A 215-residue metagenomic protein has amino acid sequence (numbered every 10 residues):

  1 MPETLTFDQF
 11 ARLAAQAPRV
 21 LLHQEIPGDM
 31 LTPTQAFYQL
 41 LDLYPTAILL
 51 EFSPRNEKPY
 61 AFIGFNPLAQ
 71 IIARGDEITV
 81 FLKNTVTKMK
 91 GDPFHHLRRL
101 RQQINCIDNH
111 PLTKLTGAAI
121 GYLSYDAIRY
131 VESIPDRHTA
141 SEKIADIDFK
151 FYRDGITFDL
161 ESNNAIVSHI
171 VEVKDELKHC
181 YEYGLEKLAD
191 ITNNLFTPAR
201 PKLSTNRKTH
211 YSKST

Functional and structural regions predicted by a protein language model:
M1-A47, S53-M89, Y125, R129-T215: Extended accessory regions or peripheral subdomains of proteins
A47, N105-T113, R200: Short secondary-structure capping/junction motifs at helix and strand boundaries
L49-L50, L97: Generic leucine side-chain signal with a strong bias for well-ordered alpha-helical environments
P93-N109, E132-K143: Short acidic (Asp/Glu) patches
A118: Catalytic beta-strand/loop module used to bind and position nucleotide/cofactor moieties in cofactor-attachment
